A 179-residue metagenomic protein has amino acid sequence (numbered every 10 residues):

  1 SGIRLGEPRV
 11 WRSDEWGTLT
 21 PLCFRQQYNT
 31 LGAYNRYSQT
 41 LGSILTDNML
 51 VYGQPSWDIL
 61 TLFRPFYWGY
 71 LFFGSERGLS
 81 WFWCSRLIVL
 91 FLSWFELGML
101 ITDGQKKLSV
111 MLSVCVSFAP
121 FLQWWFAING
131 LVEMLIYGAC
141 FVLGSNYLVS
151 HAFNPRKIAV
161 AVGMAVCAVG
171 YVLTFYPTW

Functional and structural regions predicted by a protein language model:
G2-I136, F175: Active-site lumenal/periplasmic loops and adjacent helix-entry segments of GT-C-fold, multi-pass membrane
W68, L97, G144, V169-G170: Alpha-helical transmembrane segments of multipass membrane proteins
L90-S93, Y137-F141, G163-G170: Membrane-embedded alpha-helical core segments of multi-pass
F95, V116, C140-L143, V160: Broad hydrophobic/π-residue packing in well-ordered secondary structure
I136-S150: Specific aromatic-rich, kink-prone transmembrane helix
S150-V169: Short hydrophobic alpha-helices at membrane interfaces in multi-pass membrane enzymes
T178-W179: Transmembrane-embedded, aromatic-rich helix segments that form part of the hydrophobic channel/pocket engaging
